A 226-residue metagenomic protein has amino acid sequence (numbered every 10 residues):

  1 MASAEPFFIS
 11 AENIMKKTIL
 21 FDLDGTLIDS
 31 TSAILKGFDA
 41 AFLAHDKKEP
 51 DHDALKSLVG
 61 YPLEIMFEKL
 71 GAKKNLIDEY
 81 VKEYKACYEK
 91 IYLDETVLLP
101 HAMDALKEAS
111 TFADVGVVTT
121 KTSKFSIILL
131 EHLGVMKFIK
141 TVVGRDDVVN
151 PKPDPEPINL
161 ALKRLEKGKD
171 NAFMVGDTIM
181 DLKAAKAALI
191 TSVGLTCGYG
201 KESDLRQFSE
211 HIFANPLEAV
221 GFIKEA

Functional and structural regions predicted by a protein language model:
A2-F21, E225: Non-catalytic pre-domain segments flanking phosphatase-related domains
N13-K17, I127-A226: Asp-based, Mg2+/Mn2+-dependent phosphohydrolase catalytic module
K16-M103: N-terminal helical cap/lid subdomain that shapes the substrate entry/recognition surface in HAD-like hydrolases
T26, A33, S123, M180 (+1 more regions): Conserved Rossmann-like nucleotide-cofactor binding loop
G37, D51-A54, P62, M66 (+7 more regions): Hydrophobic alpha-helical segments typical of transmembrane helices and their membrane-interface/capping positions
L43-K48, K73-L76, F112, G134-F138 (+1 more regions): Short helix-capping segments at alpha-helix termini
K90-V117, S123-I127, P155: Short, acidic loop-to-helix structural element flanking the phosphoryl-transfer center in phosphate-processing enzymes
